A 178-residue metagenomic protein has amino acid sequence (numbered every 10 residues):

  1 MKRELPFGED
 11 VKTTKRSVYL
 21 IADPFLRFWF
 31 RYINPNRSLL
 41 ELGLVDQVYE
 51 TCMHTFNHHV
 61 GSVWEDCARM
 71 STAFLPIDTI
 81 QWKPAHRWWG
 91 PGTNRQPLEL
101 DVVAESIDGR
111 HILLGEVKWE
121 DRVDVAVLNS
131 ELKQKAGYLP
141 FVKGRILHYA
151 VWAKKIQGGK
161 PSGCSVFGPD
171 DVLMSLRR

Functional and structural regions predicted by a protein language model:
M1-K2: Short hydrophobic beta-strand motif reused across regulatory alpha/beta modules
L5-R178: A cross-kingdom feature that marks ATP-driven nucleic-acid transaction machinery
